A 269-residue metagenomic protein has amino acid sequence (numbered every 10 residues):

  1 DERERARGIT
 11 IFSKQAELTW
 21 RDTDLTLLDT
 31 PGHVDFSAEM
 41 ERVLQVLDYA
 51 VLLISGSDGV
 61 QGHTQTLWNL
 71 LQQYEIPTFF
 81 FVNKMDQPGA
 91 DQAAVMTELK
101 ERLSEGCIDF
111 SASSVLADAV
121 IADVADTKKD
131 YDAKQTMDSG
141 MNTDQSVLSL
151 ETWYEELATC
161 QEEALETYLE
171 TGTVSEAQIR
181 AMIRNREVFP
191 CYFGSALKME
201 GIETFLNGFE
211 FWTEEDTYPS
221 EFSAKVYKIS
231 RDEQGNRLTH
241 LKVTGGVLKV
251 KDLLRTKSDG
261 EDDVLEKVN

Functional and structural regions predicted by a protein language model:
D1-N269: Structural and coupling elements of P-loop NTPases
